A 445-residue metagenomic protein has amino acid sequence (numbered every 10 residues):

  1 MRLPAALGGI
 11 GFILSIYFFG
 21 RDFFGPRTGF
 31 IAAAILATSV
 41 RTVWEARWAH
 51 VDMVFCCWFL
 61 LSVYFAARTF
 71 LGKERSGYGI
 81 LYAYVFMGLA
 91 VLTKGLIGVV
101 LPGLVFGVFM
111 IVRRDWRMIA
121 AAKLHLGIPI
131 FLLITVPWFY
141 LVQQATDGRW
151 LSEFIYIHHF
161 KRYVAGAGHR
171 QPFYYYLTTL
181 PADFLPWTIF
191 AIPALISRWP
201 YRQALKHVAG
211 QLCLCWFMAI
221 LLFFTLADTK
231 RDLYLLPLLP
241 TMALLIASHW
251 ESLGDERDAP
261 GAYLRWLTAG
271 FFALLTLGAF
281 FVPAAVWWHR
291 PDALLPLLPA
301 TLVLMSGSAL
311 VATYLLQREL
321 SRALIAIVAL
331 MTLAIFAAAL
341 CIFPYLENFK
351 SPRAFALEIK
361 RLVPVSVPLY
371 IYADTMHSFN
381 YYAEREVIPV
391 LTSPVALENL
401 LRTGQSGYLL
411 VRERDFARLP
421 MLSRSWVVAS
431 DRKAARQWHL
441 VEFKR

Functional and structural regions predicted by a protein language model:
M1-P260, F281, A429, Q437: Membrane-integral, polyisoprenol-dependent glycosyltransferases of the GT-C/oligosaccharyltransferase superfamily
L81, S197-R445: Membrane-embedded architecture of ER/inner-membrane glycosylation machinery
